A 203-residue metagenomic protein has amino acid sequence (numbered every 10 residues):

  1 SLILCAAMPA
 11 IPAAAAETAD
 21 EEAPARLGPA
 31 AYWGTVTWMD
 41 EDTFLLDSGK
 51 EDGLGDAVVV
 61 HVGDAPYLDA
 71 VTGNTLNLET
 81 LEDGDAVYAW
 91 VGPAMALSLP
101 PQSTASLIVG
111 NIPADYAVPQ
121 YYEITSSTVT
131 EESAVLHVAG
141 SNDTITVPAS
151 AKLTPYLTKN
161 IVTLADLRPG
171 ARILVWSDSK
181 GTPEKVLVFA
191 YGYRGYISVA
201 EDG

Functional and structural regions predicted by a protein language model:
S1-P9: Bacterial N-terminal signal peptides
P9-D56, V71-I145, L157-G203: Short, flexible, surface-exposed loop segments at domain boundaries
V58-V62, V147: Short, flexible domain-boundary/linker segments around small modular repeats
V60, Y67, L136: Short aromatic-centered micro-motifs
G63-G73, S150-K159: Short, structured beta-strand/loop micro-motifs enriched in basic residues and often containing a Trp
